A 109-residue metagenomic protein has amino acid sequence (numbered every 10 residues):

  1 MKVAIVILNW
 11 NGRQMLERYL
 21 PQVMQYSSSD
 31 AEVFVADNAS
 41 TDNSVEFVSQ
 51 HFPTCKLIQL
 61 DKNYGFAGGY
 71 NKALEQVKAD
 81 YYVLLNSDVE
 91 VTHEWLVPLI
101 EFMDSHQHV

Functional and structural regions predicted by a protein language model:
K2-A4, E32: Cell-envelope/extracellular polymer assembly enzymes that use nucleotide-activated donors
E17, D42-Q50, Q59: Acidic helix N-cap motif at the loop->helix transition within catalytic regions of sugar-transfer enzymes
P21-D30: Short, acidic, metal-binding catalytic loop of nucleotide-sugar glycosyltransferases
Q22, D37-E46, K62: A conserved acidic beta->alpha catalytic loop
D30-A39, I58-L60: Short beta-strand/loop segment that forms part of the nucleotide-sugar
Q59-V77: Glycine-rich, basic loop-to-helix element that forms the pyrophosphate-binding segment of sugar-nucleotide handling
Y82: Short aromatic/hydrophobic "clamp" motif used to bind/position activated sugar donors
T92-V109: Conserved donor NDP-sugar-binding/catalytic core segment of glycosyltransferases
